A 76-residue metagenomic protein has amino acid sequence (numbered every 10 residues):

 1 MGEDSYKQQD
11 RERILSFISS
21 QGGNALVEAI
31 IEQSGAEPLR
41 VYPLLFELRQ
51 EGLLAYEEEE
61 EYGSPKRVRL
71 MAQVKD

Functional and structural regions predicted by a protein language model:
E3-R11, N24-L26, E59-D76: Short, cationic-aromatic polyanion-contact patches
I18-G22: Short helix-capping/hinge SLiMs at alpha-helix to coil transitions
G23-Q33: Short acidic, hydrophobic short linear motifs in intrinsically disordered regions
I30, P43, E60-E61: Proline- and acidic/polar-enriched loop/turn elements at helix boundaries
A36-E47: Short amphipathic alpha-helical interaction segments
R49-E59: A short, conserved structural fragment
